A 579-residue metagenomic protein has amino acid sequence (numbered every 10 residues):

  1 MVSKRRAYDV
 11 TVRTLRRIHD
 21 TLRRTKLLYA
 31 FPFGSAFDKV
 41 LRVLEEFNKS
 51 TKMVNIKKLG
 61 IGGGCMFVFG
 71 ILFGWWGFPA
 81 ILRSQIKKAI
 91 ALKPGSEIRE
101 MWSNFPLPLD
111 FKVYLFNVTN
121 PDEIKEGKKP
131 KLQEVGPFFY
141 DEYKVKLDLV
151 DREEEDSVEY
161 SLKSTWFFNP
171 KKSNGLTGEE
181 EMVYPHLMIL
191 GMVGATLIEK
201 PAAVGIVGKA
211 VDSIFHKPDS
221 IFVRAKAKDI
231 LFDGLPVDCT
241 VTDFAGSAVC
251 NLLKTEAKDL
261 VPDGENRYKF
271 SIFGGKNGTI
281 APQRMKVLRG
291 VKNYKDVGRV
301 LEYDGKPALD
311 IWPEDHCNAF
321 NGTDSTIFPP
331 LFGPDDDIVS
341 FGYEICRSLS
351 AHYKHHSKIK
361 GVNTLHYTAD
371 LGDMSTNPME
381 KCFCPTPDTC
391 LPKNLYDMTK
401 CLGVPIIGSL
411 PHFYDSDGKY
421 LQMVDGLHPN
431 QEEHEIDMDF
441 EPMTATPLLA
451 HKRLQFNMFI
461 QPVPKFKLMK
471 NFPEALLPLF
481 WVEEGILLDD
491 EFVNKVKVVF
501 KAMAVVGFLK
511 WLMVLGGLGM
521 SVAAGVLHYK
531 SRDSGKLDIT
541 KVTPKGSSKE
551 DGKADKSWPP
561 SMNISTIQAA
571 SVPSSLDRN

Functional and structural regions predicted by a protein language model:
M1-L44: Non-catalytic, peripheral interaction segments enriched in hydrophobic/basic residues
D9, D20, A30, D38 (+4 more regions): Compositionally biased, intrinsically disordered low-complexity regions enriched in proline and serine
F47-N363, D370-Q568: Extracellular or lumenal secretory-pathway regions
V572: Alpha-helical and His/Cys-centered functional microenvironments
S575-N579: A positional/structural detector of protein chain ends, strongest at the extreme C-terminus and weakly at the extreme
